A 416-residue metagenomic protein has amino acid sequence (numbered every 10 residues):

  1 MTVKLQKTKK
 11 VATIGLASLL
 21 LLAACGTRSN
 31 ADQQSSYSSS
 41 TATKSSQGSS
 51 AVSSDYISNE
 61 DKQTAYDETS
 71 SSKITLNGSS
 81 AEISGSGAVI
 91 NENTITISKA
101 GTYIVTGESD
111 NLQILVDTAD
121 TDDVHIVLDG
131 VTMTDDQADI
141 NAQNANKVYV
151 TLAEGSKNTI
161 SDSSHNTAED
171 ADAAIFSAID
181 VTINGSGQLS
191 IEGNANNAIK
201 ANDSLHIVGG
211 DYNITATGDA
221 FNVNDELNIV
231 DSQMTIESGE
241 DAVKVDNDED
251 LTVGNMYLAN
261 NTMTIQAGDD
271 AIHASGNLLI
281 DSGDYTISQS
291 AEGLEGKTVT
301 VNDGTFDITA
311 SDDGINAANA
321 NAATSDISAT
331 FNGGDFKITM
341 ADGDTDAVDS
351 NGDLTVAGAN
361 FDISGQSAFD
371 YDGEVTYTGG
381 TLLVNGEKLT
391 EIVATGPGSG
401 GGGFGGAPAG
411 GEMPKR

Functional and structural regions predicted by a protein language model:
T2-R416: A composition-driven surface/loop motif
